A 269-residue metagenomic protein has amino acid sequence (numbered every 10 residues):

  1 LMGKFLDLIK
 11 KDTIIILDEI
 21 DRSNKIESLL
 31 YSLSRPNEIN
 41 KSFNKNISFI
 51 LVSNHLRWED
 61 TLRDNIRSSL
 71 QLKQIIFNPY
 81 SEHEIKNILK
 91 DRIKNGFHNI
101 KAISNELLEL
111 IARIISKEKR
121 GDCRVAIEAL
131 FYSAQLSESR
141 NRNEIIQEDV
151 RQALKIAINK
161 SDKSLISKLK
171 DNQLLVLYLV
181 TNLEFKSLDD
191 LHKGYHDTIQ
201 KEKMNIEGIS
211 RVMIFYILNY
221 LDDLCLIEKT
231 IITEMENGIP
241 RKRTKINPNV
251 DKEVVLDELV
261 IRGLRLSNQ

Functional and structural regions predicted by a protein language model:
L1-D91, H98-K117, G121-L130, A134 (+3 more regions): Mid-core helix/loop region of P-loop NTP-binding domains shared across ATPases and GTPases
S68, L108-E109, Q152-N159, L174 (+1 more regions): Short acidic (Asp/Glu) and glycine-rich catalytic loops that position anionic groups and cofactors
S116-D122, F131-I145, T181-F185, Q200-K201 (+1 more regions): AAA+ ATPase "lid" subdomain C-terminal helix
L136-S161: Conserved C-terminal helix/linker of AAA+ ATPases
I158-L179: Short alpha-helical segments that sit at the start of domains
E184-Q269: Terminal-proximal interaction/regulatory segments of ATP-powered molecular machines
